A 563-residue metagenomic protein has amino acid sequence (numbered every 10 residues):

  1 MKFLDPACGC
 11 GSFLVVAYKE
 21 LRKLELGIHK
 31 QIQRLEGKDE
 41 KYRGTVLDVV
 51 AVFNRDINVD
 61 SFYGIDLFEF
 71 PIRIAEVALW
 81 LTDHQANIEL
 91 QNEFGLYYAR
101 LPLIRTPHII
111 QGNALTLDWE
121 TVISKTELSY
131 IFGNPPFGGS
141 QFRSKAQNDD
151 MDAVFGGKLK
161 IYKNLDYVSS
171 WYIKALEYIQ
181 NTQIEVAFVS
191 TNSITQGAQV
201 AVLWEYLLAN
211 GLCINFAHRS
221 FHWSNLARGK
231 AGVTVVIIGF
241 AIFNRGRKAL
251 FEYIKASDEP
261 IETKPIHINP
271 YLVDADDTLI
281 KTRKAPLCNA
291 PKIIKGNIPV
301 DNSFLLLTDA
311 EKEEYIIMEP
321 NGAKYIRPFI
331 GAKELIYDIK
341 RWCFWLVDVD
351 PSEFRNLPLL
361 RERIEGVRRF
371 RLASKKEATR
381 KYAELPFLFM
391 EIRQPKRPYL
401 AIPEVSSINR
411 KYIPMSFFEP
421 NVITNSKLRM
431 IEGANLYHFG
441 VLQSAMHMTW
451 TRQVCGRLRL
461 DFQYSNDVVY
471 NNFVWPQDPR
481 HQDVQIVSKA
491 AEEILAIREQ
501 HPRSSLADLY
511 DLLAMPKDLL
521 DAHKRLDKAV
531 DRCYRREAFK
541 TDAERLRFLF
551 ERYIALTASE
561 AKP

Functional and structural regions predicted by a protein language model:
M1-F53, I57, L67, P71 (+12 more regions): Class I S-adenosyl-L-methionine
C8, L359-V367, Y382-A383, N472-P563: Non-catalytic DNA-recognition/assembly elements of restriction-modification systems
G11-I32, L79-L90, P135, G139 (+15 more regions): A generic secondary-structure signal for well-formed alpha-helical elements
V15, R22, I72, W80 (+9 more regions): Signature of N6-adenine DNA methyltransferases within the class I
S61-F62: Short beta-strand element of Class I
A75: Conserved SAM-binding loop
P107-G112: Conserved SAM-binding strand-loop segment of SAM-dependent methyltransferases
S169, I254-K489, E493, L556: Polybasic, glycine- and aromatic-enriched phosphate-binding surface used to engage nucleic acids
